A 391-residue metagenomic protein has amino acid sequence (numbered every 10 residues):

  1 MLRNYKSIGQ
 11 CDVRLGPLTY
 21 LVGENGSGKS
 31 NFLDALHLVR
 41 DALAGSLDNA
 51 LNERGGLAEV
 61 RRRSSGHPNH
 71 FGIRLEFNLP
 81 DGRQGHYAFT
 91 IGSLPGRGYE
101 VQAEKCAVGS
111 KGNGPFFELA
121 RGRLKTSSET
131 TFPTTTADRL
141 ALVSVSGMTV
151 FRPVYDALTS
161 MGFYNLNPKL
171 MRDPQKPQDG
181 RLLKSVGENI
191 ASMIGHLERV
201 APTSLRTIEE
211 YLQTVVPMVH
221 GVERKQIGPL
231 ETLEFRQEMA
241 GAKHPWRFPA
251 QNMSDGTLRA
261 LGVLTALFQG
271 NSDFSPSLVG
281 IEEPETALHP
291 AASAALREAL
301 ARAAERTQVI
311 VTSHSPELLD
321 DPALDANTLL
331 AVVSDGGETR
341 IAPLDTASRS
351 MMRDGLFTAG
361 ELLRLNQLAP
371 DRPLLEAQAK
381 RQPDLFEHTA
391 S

Functional and structural regions predicted by a protein language model:
M1-G9: N-terminal pre-Walker A segment at the start of P-loop NTPase domains
G16-T19, S275-S277: Pre-Walker A (Motif I) flank of P-loop NTPase domains
P17-R54, G187, A260-A266, T312-S315: Phosphate-binding glycine-rich loops of NTP-binding sites
G23, E283-L288, L318: ABC ATPase nucleotide-binding domain "signature" loop
L33-Y99: Conserved P-loop NTP-binding catalytic core
D81-T214, H220-E223: Electropositive, glycine-dotted interaction segments that contact anionic polymers or phosphate-rich ligands
T232, Q237-K243, P249-I281, A291-A295 (+2 more regions): GG-anchored amphipathic helix commonly corresponding to the ABC/SMC/Rad50 NBD signature/C-loop
A295-S391: C-terminal lobe/lid and adjacent interdomain/linker elements of RecA-like ASCE P-loop ATPase modules
